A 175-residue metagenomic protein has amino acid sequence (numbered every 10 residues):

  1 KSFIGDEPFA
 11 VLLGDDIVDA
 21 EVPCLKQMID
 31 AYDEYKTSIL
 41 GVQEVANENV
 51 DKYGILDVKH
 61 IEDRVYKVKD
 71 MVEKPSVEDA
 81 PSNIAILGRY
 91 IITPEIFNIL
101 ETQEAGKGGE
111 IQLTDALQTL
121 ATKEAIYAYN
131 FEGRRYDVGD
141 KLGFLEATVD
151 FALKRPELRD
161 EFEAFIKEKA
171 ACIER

Functional and structural regions predicted by a protein language model:
K1-V58, I92-P94, L100-Q103: Conserved beta-loop-beta/alpha segment of the NTase-like Rossmann-fold superfamily that binds/positions NTPs
F9-A10, I29-D33, E62-A164: Catalytic-core segments of class I nucleotidyltransferases/pyrophosphorylases that form NMP-activated intermediates
D19, K26, T122, G143-A147 (+1 more regions): Alpha-helix boundary/capping detector
D160-R175: Terminal low-complexity segments of carbohydrate-biosynthetic enzymes
